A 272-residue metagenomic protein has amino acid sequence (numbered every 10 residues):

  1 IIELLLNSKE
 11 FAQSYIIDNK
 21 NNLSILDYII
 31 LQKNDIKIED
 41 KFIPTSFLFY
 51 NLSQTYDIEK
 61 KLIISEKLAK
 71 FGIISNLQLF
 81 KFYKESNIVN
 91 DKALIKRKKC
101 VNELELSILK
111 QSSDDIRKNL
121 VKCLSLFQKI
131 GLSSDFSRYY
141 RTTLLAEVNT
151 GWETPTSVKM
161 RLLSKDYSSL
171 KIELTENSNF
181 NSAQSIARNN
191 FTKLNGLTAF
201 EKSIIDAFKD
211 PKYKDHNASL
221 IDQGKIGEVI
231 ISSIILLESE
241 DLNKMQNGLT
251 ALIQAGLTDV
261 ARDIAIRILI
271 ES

Functional and structural regions predicted by a protein language model:
I1-S272: Alpha-helical solenoid repeat scaffolds
